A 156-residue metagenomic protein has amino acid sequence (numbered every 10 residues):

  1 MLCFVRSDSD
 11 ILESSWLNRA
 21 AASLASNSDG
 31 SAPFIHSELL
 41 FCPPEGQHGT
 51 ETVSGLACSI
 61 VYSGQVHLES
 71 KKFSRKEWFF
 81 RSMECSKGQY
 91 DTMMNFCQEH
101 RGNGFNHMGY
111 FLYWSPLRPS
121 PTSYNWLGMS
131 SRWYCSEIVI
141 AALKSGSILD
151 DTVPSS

Functional and structural regions predicted by a protein language model:
C3-K87, T122-L127: Glycine-rich catalytic cores of cysteine/serine-nucleophile enzymes that process amide/ester linkages in cell-envelope
R6, F41, H100, A142-S145: Short alpha-helical scaffold segments that flank and stabilize functional sites
H48, N103-M108, S145-V153: Substrate-binding/catalytic groove segments of enzymes that remodel or degrade extracellular structural polymers
L68-R81, Q89-F96, G146, D150-T152 (+1 more regions): Short alpha-helical interface patches
E84-P119: A structural motif
L117-S156: Activation targets extended, charge/polar-rich intrinsically disordered C-terminal tails
